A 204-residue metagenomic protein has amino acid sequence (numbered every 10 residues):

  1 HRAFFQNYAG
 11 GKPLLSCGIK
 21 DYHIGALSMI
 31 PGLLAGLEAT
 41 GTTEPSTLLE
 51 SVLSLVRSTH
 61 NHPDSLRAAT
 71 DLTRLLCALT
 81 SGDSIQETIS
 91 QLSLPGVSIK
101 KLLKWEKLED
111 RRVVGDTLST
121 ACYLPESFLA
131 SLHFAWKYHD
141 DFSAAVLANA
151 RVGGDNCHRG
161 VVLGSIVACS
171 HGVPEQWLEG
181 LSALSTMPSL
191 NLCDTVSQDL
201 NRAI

Functional and structural regions predicted by a protein language model:
H1-I204: Structured, active/binding-site neighborhoods that engage oxygen-rich ligands
